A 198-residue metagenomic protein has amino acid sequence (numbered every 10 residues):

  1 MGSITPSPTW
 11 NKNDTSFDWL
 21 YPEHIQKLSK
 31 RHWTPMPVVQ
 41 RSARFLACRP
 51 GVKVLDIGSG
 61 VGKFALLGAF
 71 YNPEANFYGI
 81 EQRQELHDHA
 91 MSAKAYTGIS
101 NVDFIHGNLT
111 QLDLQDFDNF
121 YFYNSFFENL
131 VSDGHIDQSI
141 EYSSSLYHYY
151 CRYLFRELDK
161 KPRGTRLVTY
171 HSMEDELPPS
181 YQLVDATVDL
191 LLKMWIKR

Functional and structural regions predicted by a protein language model:
M1-R49: S-adenosyl-L-methionine
G51-G60: Conserved class I S-adenosyl-L-methionine
K63-E74: Conserved SAM-binding loop of SAM-dependent methyltransferases across substrates and taxa, primarily the Class I
N76-E81: Conserved SAM-binding motif I beta-strand of class I
A90: Conserved SAM-binding loop
G98-G107: Conserved SAM-binding strand-loop segment of SAM-dependent methyltransferases
Q111-Q115: Short conserved loop adjoining the S-adenosyl-L-methionine
N129-K197: C-terminal substrate-binding/active-site "lid" region of AdoMet-derived donor-dependent transferases
